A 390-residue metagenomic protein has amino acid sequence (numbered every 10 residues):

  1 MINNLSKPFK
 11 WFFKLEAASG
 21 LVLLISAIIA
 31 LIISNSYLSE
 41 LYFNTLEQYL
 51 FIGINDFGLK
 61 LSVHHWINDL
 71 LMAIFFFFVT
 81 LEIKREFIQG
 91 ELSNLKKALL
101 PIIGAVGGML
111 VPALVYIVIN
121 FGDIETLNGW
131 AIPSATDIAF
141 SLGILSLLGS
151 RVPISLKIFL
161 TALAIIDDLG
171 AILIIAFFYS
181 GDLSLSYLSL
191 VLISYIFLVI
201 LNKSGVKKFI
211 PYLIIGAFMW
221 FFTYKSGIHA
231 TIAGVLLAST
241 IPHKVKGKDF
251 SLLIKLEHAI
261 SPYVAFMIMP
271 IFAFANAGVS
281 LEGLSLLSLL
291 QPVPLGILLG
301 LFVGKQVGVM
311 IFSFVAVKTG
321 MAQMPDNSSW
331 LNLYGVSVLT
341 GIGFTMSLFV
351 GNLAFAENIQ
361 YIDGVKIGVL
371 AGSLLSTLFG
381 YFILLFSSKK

Functional and structural regions predicted by a protein language model:
M1-L15, S204, K208-F218, F222 (+2 more regions): Predominantly late transmembrane helices and immediately cytosolic-facing juxtamembrane segments
S6-K10, F78-S93, L142-P153, I196-K207 (+3 more regions): C-terminal ends of transmembrane helices
L23-S34, F75-L81, V111-A113, S194-I200 (+4 more regions): Hydrophobic core segments of alpha-helical transmembrane domains in multi-pass membrane transport and ion-translocation
I33-N44, L61-H64, F78-S93, P112-A131: Transmembrane alpha-helix boundary signature
D56, K60-L61, H65-Q89, S239-I241 (+4 more regions): Hydrophobic transmembrane alpha-helices of secondary-active transporters and Na+-translocating membrane complexes
H64-F76, I124-A139, S180-I193, H229-L237 (+1 more regions): Structural signature of hydrophobic alpha-helical transmembrane segments
F87-A113, S184-I193, L281-V307, W330-Y334 (+1 more regions): Entry/N-cap segments of selected transmembrane alpha helices and their immediately preceding amphipathic helices
L145, G149-P242: Functional cores that coordinate and move charged inorganic groups
